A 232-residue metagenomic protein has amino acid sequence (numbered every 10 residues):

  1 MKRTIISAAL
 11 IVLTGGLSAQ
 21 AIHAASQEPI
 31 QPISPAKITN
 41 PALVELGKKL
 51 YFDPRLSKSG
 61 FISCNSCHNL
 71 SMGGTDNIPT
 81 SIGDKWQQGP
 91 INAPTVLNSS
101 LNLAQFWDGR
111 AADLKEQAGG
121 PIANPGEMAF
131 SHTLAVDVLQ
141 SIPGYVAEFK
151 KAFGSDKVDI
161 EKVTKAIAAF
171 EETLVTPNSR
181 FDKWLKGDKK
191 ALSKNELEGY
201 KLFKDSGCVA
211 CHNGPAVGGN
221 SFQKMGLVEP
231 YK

Functional and structural regions predicted by a protein language model:
K2-L46, L50, N102, G120 (+4 more regions): Post-cleavage N-terminal segment of exported redox proteins
A25-G120, D182-K232: Short glycine/threonine-rich turn/loop motifs
